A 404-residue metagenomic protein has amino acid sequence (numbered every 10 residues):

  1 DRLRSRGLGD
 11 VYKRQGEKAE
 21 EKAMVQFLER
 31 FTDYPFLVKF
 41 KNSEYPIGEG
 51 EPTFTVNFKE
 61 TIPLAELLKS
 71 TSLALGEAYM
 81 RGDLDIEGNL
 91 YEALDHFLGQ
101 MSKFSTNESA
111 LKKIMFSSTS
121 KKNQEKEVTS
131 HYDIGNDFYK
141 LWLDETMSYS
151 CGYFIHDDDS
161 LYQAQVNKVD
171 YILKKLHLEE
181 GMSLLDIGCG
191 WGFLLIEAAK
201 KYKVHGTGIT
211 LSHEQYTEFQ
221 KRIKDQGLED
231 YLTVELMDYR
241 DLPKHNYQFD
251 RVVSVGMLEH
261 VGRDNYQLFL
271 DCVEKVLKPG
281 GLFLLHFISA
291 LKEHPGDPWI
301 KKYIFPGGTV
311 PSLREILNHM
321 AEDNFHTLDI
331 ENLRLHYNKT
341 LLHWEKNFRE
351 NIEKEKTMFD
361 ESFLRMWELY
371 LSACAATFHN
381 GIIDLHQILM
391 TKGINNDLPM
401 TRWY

Functional and structural regions predicted by a protein language model:
D1-Y12: Single conserved hydrophobic/aromatic residue that forms the stacking wall/gate of nucleotide- or nucleobase-binding
D10-Q165, Y171: Feature captures hydrophobic
E180-G188: Conserved class I S-adenosyl-L-methionine
W191-Y202: Conserved SAM-binding loop of SAM-dependent methyltransferases across substrates and taxa, primarily the Class I
R240-V252: A short acidic, Gly/Pro-enriched loop at the edge of an enzyme's catalytic core that lines a small-molecule cofactor
Q267-P279: A short glycine-rich, Lys/Arg-flanked "PGG" loop and its adjoining helix->strand segment in the class I
G280-I288: Conserved beta-strand signature within the Rossmann-like core of class I S-adenosyl-L-methionine
I288-L398, W403-Y404: Substrate-binding/catalytic lobe of Class I Rossmann-like enzymes that use SAM or dcSAM, i.e., the mid-to-C-terminal
